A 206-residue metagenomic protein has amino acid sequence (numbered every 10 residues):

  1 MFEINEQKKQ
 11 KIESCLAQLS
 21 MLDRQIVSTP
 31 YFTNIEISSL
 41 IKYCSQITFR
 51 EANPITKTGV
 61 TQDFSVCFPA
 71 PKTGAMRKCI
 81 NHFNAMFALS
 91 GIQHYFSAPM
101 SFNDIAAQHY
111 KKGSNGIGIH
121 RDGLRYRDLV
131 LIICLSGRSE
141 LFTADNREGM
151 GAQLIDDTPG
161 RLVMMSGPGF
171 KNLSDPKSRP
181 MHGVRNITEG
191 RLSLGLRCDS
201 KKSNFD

Functional and structural regions predicted by a protein language model:
M1-D206: Non-heme Fe(II) oxygenase metal-center motifs and adjacent flexible, charged/small-residue loops
